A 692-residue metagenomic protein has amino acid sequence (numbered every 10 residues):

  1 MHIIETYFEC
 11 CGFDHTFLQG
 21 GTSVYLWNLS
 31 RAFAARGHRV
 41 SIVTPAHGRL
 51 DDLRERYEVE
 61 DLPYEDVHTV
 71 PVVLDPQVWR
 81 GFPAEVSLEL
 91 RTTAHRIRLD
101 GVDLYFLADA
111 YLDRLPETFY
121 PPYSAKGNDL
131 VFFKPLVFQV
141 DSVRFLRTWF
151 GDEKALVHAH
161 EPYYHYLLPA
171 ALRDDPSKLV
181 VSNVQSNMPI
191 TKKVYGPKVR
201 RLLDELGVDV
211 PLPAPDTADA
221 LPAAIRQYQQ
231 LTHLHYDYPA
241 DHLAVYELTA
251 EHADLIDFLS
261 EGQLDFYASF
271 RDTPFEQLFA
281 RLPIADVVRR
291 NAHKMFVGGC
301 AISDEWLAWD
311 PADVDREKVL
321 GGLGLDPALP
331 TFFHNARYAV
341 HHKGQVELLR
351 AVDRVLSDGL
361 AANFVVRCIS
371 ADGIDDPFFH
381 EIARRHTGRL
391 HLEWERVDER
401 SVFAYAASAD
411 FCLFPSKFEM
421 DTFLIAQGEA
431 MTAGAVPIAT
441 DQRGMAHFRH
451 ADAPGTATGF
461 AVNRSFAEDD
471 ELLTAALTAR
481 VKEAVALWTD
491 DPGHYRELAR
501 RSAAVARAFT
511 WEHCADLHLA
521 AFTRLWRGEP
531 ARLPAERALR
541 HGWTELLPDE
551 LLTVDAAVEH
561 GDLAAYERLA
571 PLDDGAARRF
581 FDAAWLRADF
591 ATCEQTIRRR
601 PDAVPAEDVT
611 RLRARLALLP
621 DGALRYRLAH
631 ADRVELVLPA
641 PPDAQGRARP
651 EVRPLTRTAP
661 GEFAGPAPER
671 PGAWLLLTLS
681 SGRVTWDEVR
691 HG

Functional and structural regions predicted by a protein language model:
M1-Y566, D574-D582: Catalytic cores of nucleotide-sugar-dependent glycosyltransferases that transfer UDP/GDP/TDP-activated
L569-D573, R600-P601: Alpha-helical solenoid scaffolds that mediate protein-protein interactions, centered on TPR/SEL1-like repeats but also
A577-G692: Glycan-association/targeting regions that enable binding to alpha-glucans and other polysaccharides
